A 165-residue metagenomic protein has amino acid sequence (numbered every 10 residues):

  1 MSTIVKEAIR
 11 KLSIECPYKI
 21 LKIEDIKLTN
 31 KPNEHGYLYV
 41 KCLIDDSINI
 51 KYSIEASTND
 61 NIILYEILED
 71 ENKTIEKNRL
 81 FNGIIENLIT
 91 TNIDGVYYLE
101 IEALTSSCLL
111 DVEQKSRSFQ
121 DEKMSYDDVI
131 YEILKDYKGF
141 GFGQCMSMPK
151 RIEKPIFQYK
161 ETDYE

Functional and structural regions predicted by a protein language model:
M1-N61, E102-L110: Juxtamembrane "anchor/assembly" segments of surface/extracellular structural proteins
S2-E15, S47-T91, R117, D121-G139: Short, acidic/charged, Gly/Pro-enriched secondary-structure junctions
C16, I50, I63, E153-F157 (+1 more regions): Intrinsically disordered, low-complexity segments enriched in small/polar residues
E24-N30, I85-N92: Short amphipathic beta-strand and strand-loop transition segments with alternating hydrophobic
G36, F81, Y97-L99: Envelope-exposed proteins and targeting segments
Y98-E165: Charged- and aromatic-enriched interaction segments used to assemble and dock large macromolecular complexes
